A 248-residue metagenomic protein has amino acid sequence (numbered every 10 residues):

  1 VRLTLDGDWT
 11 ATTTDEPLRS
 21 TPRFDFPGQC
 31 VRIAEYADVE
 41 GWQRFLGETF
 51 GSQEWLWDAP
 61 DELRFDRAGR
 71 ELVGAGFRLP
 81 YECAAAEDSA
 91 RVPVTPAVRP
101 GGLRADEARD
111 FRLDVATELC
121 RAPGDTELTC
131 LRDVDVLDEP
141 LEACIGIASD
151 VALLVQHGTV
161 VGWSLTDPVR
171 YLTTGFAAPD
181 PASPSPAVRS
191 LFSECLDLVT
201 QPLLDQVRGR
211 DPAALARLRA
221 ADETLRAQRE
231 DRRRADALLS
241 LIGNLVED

Functional and structural regions predicted by a protein language model:
V1-F50, E54-L56, D61-F65, A75-L131 (+1 more regions): Intrinsic disorder/low-complexity detector
A59, C144-S149: Short, small/polar residue-rich loop motifs at catalytic or cofactor-binding pockets
E62-R64, D150-L154: Short, surface-exposed charged micro-motifs
V73, V161-G162: Generic structural signal for well-ordered beta-strand positions
P80-Y81, P168-R170: A short acidic/small-residue loop/turn micro-motif
V134-E142, V151: N-terminal intrinsically disordered, cationic/polar leader segments that include organellar targeting peptides
A143, D167-P168, T174: C-terminal effector modules of nucleic-acid-centric enzymes and ribosome-associated factors
